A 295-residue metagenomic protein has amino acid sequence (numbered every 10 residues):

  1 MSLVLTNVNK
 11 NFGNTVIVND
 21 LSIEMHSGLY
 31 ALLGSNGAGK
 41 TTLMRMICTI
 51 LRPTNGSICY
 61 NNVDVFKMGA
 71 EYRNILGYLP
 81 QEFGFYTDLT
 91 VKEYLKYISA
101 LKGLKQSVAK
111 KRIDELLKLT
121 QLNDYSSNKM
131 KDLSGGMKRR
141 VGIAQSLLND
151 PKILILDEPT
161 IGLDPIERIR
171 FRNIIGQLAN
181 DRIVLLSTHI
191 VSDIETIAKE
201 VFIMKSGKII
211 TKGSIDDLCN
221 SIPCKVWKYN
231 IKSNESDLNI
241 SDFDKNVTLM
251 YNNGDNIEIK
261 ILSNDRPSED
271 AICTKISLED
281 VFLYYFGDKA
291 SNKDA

Functional and structural regions predicted by a protein language model:
L3-L5, V18, R73: Conserved structural motif at the start of ABC-family nucleotide-binding domains
S35-G39: Walker A (P-loop) phosphate-binding loop of ABC-type ATPase nucleotide-binding domains
G56-K67, E71-Y72: Conserved ABC transporter NBD signature motif
K96, A100, S107-Y125: Conserved ABC ATPase "signature" region
K129-L133: Conserved ABC ATPase signature
L154-E158, L163: Catalytic Walker B motif of ABC-type/P-loop ATPase nucleotide-binding domains
F171-K260: ABC transporter nucleotide-binding domain
